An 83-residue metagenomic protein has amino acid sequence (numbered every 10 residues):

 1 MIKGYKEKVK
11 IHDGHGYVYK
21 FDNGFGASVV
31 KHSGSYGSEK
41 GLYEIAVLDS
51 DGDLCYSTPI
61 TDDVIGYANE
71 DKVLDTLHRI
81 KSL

Functional and structural regions predicted by a protein language model:
M1-L83: Catalytic phosphate/metal-binding cores of nucleic-acid and nucleotide-processing enzymes, i.e., regions that mediate
